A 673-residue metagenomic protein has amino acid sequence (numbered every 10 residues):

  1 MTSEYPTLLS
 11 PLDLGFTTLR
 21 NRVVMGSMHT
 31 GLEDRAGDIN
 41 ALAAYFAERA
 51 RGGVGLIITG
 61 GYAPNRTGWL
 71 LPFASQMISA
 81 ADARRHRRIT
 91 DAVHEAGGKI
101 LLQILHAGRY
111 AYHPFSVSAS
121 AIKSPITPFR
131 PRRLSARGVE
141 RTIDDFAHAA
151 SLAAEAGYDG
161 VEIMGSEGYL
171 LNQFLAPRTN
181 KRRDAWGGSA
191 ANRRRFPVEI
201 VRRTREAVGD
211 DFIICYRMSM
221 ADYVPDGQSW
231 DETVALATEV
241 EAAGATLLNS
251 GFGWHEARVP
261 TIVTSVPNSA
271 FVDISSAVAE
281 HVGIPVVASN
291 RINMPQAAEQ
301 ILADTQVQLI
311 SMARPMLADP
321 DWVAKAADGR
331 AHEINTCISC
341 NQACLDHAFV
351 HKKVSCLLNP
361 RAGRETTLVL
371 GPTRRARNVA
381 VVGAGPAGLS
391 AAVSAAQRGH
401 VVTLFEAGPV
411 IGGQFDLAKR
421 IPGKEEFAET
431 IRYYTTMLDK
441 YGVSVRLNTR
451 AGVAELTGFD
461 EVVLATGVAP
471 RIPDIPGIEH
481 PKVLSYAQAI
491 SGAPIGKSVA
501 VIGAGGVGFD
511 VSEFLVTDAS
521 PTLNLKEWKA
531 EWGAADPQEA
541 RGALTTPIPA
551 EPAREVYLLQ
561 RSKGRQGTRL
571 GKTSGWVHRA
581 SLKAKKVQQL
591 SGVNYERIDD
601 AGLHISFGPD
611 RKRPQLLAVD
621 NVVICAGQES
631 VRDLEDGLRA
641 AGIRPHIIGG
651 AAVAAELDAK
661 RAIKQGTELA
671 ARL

Functional and structural regions predicted by a protein language model:
M1-V382, P386, A391-Q397, V401-V402 (+2 more regions): Flavin-dependent oxidoreductase catalytic cores
G55, D159, T246, Q308 (+3 more regions): Conserved acidic residues
V201, E365-R374, Q397, V401 (+4 more regions): Flanking helices and flexible, charged tails adjoining ferredoxin-like Fe-S electron-transfer domains in multi-subunit
R258-T264, P285, Q308, F415-G423 (+1 more regions): Short beta-alpha connecting loops at secondary-structure transitions that line or flank enzyme active sites
Q306, L438-V445, E479-V483, P552-R554 (+2 more regions): A short helix-to-beta-strand connector/capping loop
R377-A407, R446-A454, G458, T466-I475 (+3 more regions): Rossmann-like dinucleotide/flavin-binding elements
G413-F459, G567-V593: N-terminal Rossmann-like dinucleotide/flavin-binding domain of flavoprotein oxidoreductases that bind FAD/FMN
